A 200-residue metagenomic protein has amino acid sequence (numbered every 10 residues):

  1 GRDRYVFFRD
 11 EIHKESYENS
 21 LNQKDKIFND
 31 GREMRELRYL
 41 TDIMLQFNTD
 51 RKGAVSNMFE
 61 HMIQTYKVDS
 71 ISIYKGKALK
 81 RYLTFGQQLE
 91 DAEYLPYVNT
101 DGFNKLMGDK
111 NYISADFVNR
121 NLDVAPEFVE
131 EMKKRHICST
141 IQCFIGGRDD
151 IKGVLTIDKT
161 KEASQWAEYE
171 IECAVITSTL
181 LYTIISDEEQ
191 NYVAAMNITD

Functional and structural regions predicted by a protein language model:
G1-D10: Catalytic/regulatory signature loops of cyclic-dinucleotide turnover enzymes and related class III nucleotidyl cyclases
K26-G53, H61, V118, I198-D200: Short regulatory/linker helices and ligand/cofactor-binding micro-motifs at input modules
F47-K80: Helix-loop-beta substructure at the N-terminus of cytosolic sensory domains that couple signal/ligand detection
Y74, A78-E90, K152-V154: Amphipathic coiled-coil signal-relay and dimerization helices
E90-K133: Regulatory sensory and allosteric helical modules in signal-transduction proteins and certain transcription factors
C138-G146: Short hydrophobic beta-strand micro-motif common in sensory/regulatory domains
I145-L155: Short hydrophobic/glycine-rich mini-motifs in sensory/regulatory modules that couple input to downstream signaling
K159-T177, I184-V193: Regulatory loop-to-helix N-cap segments in sensory/regulatory domains that couple ligand/signal detection
